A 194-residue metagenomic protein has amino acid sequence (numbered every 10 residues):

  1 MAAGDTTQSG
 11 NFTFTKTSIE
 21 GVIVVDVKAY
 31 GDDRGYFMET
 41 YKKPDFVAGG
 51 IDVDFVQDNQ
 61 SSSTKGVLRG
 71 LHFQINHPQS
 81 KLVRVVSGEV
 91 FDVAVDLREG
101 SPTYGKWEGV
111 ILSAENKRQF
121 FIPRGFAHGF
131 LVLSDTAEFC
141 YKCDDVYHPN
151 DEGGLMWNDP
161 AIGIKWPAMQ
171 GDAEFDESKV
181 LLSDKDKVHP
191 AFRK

Functional and structural regions predicted by a protein language model:
A2-E115, S134-T136, C143-K194: Non-catalytic, conserved peripheral segments adjacent to functional cores
F120, H128-L133, Y141: Short beta-strand His + acidic residue motifs that chelate non-heme Fe in jelly-roll/DSBH and cupin folds
